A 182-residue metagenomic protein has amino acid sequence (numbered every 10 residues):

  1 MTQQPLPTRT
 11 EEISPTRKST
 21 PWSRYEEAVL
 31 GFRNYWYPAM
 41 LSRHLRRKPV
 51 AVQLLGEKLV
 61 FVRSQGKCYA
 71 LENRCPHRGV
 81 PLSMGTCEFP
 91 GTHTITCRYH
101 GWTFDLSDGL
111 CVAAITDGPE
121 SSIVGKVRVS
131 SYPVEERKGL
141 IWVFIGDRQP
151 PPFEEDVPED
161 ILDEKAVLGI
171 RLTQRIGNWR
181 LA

Functional and structural regions predicted by a protein language model:
T2-L55: Zn-dependent metallo-beta-lactamase
L6, M40-V167: Rieske [2Fe-2S] iron-sulfur-binding domain
P15, V29-L30, G125-R128, E135-R137 (+1 more regions): Intrinsically disordered, low-complexity regions enriched in Ser/Pro/Gly/Gln/His and often acidic
Y35-R43, V167-I176: Short amphipathic
W179-L181: Glycine-rich, aromatic-lined ligand/substrate-binding cores of catalytic and carbohydrate-binding domains
